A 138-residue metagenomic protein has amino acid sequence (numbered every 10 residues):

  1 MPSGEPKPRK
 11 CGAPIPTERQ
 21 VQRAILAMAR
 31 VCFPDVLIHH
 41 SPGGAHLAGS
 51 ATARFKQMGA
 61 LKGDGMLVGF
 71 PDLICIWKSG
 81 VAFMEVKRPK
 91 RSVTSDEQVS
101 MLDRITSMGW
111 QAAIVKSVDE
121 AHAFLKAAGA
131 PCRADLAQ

Functional and structural regions predicted by a protein language model:
M1-Q138: Catalytic phosphate/metal-binding cores of nucleic-acid and nucleotide-processing enzymes, i.e., regions that mediate
